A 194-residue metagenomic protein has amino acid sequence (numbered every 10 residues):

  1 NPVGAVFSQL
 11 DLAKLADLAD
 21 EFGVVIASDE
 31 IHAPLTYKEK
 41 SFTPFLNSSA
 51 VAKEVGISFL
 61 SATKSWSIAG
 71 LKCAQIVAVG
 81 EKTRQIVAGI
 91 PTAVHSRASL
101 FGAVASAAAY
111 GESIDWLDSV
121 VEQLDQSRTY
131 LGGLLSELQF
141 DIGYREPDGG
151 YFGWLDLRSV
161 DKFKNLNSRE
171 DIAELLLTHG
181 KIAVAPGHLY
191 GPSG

Functional and structural regions predicted by a protein language model:
P2-F22, H32-I68, K82: Active-site pre-lysine segment of PLP-dependent enzymes
A19, S49, L135, L176-L177: A generic structural signal for well-ordered alpha-helical segments
A50-D125, G132-L134: Conserved core segment of the aminotransferase class I/II
A107, E122-G132, Y144-V160: Conserved glycine-rich beta-strand-loop-beta hairpin in the small C-terminal domain of fold type I
I142-G143, L155-G194: Conserved C-terminal alpha-helix-loop-beta "cap" of PLP-dependent enzymes that closes/shapes the active-site mouth
